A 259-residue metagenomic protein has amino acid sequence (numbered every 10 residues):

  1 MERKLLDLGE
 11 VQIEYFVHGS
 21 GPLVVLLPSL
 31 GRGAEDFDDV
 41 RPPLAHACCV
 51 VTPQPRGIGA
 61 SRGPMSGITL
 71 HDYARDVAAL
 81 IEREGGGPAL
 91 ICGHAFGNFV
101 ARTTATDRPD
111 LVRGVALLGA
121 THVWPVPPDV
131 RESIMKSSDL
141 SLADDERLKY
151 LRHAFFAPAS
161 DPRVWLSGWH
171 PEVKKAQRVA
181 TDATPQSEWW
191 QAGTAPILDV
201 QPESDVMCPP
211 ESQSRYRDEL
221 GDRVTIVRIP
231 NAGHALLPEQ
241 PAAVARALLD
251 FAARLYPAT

Functional and structural regions predicted by a protein language model:
M1-V24, H46-C49, G87, F156 (+2 more regions): Alpha/beta-hydrolase fold catalytic core
V11-R62: Conserved HGGG/HGGXW glycine-rich cap/lid loop of the alpha/beta-hydrolase fold
D39-P42, V51-C92, R246: Active-site loop/oxyanion-hole signature of alpha/beta-hydrolase fold enzymes
A95: Catalytic nucleophile serine of serine hydrolases, specifically the conserved "nucleophile elbow" pentapeptide
F99-D107, V112-L142: Flexible "cap/lid" loop of the alpha/beta hydrolase fold
V126-P128, L140-T194: Conserved alpha/beta-hydrolase catalytic His-Asp/Glu region
R178-E219, T225-R228: Conserved serine/cysteine hydrolase catalytic core
R223-T259: Catalytic active-site module of serine/aspartate enzymes centered on a nucleophile-bearing elbow/loop
